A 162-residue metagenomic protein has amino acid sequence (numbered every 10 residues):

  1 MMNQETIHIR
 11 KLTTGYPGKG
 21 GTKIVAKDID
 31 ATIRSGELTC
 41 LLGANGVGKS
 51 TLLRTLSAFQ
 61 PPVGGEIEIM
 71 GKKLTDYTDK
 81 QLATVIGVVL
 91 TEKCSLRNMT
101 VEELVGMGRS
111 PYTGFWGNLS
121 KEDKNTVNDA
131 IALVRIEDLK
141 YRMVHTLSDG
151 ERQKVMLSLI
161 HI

Functional and structural regions predicted by a protein language model:
I7, I24-D28: Conserved structural motif at the start of ABC-family nucleotide-binding domains
L42-A44: The feature captures the beta-strand-to-loop junction immediately N-terminal to the Walker
S57: Helix-to-loop junction immediately C-terminal to a conserved catalytic motif
G65-K73, L82: Conserved ABC transporter NBD signature motif
G106, K121-L139: Conserved ABC ATPase "signature" region
G117-L119, M143-L147, E151: Conserved ABC ATPase signature
I160-I162: Conserved small/polar residues in nucleotide/adenosyl-binding loops
